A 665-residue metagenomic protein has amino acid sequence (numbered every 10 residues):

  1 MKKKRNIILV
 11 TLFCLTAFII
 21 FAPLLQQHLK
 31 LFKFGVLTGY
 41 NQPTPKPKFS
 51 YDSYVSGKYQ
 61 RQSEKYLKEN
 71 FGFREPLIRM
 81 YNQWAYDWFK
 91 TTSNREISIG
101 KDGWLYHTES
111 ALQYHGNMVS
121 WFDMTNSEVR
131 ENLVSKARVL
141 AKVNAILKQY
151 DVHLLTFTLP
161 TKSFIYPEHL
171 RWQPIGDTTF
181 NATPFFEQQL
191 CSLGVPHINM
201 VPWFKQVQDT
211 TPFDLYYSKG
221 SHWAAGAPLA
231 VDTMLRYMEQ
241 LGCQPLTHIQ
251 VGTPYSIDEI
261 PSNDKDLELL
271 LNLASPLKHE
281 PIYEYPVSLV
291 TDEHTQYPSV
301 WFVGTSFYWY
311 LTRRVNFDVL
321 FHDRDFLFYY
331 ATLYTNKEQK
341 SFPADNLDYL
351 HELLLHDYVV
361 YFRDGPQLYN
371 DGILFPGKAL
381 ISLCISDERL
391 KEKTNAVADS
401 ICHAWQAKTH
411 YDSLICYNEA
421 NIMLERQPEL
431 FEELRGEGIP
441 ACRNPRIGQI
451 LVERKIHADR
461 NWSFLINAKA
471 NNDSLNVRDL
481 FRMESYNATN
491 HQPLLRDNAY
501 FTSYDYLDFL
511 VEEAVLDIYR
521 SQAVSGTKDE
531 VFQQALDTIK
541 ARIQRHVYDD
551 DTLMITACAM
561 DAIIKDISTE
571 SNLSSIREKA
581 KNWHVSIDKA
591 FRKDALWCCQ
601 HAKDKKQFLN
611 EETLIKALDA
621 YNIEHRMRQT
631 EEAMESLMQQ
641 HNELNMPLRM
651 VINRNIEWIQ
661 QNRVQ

Functional and structural regions predicted by a protein language model:
M1-Q665: Extracellular glycan-modifying ectodomains
